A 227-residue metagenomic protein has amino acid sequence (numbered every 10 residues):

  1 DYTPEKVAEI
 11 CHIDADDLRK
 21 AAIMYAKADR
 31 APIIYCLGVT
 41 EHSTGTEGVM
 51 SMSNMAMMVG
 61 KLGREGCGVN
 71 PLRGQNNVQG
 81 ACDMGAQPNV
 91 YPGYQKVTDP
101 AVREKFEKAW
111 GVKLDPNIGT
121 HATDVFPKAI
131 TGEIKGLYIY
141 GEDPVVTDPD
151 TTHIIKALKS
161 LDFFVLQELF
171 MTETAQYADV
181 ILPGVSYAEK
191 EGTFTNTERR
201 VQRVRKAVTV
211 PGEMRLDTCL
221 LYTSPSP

Functional and structural regions predicted by a protein language model:
D1-N77, V102-S224: Cofactor-pocket helix-loop regions in the catalytic cores of large enzyme subunits
G85, N89: Surface-exposed loop and adjacent secondary-structure segments within mature catalytic domains
Q95-V102: Loop-to-helix "switch" segment enriched in basic and acidic residues adjacent to catalytic/ligand pockets
